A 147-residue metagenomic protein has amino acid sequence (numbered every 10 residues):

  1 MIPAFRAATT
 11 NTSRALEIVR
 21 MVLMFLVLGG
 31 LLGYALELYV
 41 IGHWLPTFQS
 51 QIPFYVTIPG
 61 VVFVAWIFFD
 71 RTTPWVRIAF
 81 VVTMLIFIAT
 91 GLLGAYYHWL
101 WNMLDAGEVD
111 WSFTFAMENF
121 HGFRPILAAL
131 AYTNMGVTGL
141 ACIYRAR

Functional and structural regions predicted by a protein language model:
M1-L28, Y144: Cytosolic juxtamembrane helix and N-cap/initiation of the first transmembrane helix
V19-F25, W75-I88: Interfacial segments of alpha-helical transmembrane regions
V19-M21, L38-G60: Transmembrane alpha-helix entry/boundary detector in multi-pass membrane proteins
M21-Y34, N134-T138: Alpha-helical transmembrane segments
L45-Y55, A79-F80, D110-H121: Non-cytosolic membrane-interface motifs at loop->transmembrane helix junctions
T57-F80: Canonical alpha-helical transmembrane segments
I86-D105: C-terminal TM-helix exit segments that contain a strictly Trp-centered aromatic cap at the helix terminus
E108-R147: Alpha-helical membrane-associated segments of multi-pass integral membrane proteins
